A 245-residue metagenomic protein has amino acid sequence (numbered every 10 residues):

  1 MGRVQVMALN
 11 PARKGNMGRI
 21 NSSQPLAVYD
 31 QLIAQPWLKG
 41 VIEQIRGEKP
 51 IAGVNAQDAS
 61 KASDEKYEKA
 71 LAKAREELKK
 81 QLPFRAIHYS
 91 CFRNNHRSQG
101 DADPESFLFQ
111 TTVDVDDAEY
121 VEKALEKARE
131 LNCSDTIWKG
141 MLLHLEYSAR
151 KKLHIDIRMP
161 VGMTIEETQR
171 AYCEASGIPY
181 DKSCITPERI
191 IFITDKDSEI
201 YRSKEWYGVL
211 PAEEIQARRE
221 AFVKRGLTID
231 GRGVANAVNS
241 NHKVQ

Functional and structural regions predicted by a protein language model:
M1, E130-H144, E174-Y180: Structural alpha-beta junctions
M1-F109, G233, A237, N241: DNA replication initiation on ssDNA origins
V6-A8, L145, I155: Generic preference for hydrophobic
N10-P11, N94-E119, M159-Q245: DNA replication initiation modules
S23, S60-E65, E122-A128, Y201-P211: Short, polar loop/linker segments at the starts of domains and inter-domain junctions
V115-K139: Short amphipathic alpha-helix segments
L143-R150, D181-T186: Short beta-strand
K151-R158: A generic structural motif
